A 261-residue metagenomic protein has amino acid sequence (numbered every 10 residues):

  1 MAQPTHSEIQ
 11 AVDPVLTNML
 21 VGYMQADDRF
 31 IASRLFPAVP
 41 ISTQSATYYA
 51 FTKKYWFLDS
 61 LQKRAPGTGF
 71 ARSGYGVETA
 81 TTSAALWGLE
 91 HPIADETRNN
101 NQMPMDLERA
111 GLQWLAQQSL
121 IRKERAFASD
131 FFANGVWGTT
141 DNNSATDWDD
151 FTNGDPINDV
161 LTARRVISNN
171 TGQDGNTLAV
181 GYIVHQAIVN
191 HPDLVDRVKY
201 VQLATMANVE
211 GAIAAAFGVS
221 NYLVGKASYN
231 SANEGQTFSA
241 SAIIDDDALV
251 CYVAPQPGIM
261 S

Functional and structural regions predicted by a protein language model:
M1-P37: N-terminal alpha-helical "arm" segments
Q10-V12, T47-S73, L89, R98 (+4 more regions): N-terminal leader/assembly segments
G22-H91: Assembly/oligomerization interface modules of large self-assembling protein complexes
A32-A38, S73-A80, T162-I167, M206-I213 (+1 more regions): Intrinsically disordered, low-complexity boundary segments flanking structured domains
Y49, S83-A85, E90-P92, A179 (+2 more regions): Residues in well-ordered beta-strands of folded domains
D95-T177, Y182-K199: Alpha-helical scaffold segments that mediate packing/assembly in large oligomeric complexes
Q173-S261: Extended oligomerization regions of viral-like shell subunits
